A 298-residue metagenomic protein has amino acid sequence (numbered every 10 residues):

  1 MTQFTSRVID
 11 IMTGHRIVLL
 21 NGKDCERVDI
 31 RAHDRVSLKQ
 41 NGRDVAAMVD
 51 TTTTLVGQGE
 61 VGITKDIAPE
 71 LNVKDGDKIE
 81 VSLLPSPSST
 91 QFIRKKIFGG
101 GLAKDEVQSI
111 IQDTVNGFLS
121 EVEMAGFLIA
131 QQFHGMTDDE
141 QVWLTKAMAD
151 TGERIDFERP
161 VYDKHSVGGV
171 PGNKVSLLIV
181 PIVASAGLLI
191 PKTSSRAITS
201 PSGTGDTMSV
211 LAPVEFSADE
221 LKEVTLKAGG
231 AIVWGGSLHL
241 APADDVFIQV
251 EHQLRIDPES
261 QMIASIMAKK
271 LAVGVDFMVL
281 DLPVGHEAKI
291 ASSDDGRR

Functional and structural regions predicted by a protein language model:
M1-F98: Long, compositionally biased stretches
T64, V233-G235, D281-P283: Short beta-strand segments
L84-P171, L211: Acidic, glycine/proline-rich low-complexity segments that act as flexible tails and inter-domain linkers
F127, M208, L280: Residue-level signal for inorganic ion chemistry
P160-S200: Glycine/serine-rich anion-binding loops at beta->alpha junctions that coordinate negatively charged ligand groups
T207-A231: A glycine-rich helix N-cap at a beta->alpha junction
K227-F277: Phosphate/diphosphate-binding glycine-rich loops and adjacent basic-rich segments that engage nucleotide
G274-R298: Helix-rich terminal scaffold detector
